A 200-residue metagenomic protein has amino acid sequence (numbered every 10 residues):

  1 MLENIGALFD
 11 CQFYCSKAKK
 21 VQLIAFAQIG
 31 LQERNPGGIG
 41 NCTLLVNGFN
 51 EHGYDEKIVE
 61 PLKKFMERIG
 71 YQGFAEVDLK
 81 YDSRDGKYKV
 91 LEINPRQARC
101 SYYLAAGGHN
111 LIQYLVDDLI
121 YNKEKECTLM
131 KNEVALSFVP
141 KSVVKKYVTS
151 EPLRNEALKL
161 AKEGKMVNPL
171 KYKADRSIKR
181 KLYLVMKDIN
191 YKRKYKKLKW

Functional and structural regions predicted by a protein language model:
M1, Q12, K80, S137-F138: Residues in well-ordered beta-strands of folded domains
M1-G70, N94-L119: ATP-dependent carboxylate/phosphate-activation module, predominantly the ATP-grasp catalytic core and closely related
Q72-R84: A short glycine-rich, hydrophobically flanked beta-strand micro-motif that places a catalytic Asp/Glu for divalent metal
G86-K89: Conserved protein kinase catalytic/activation segment
D117-W200: Peripheral (often C-terminal) accessory segments that flank ATP-dependent C-N-forming ligase machineries
